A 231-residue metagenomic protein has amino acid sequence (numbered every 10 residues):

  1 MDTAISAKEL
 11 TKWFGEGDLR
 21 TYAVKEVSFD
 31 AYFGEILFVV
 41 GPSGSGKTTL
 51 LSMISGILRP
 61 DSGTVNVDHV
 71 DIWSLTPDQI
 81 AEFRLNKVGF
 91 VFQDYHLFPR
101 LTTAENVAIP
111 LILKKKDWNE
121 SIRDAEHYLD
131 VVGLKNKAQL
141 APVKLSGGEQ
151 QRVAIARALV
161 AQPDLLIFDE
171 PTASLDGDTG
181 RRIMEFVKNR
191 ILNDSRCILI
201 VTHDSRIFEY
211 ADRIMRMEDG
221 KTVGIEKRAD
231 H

Functional and structural regions predicted by a protein language model:
M1-W13, G224-H231: ABC-family P-loop ATPase nucleotide-binding domain
A4-I5, L10-Y210, I214-M217: ABC family nucleotide-binding domain
I214-E226: H-loop (His-switch) and adjacent beta-strand-loop-beta switch element of ABC-type ATPase nucleotide-binding domains
